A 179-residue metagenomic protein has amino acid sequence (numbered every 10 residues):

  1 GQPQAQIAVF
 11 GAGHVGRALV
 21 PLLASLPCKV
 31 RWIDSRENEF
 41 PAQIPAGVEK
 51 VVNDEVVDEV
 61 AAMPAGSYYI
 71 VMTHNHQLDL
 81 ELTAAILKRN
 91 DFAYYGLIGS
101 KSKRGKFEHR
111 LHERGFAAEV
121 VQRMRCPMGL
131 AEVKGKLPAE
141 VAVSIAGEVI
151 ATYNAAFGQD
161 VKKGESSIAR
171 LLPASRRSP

Functional and structural regions predicted by a protein language model:
G1-A65, M72, L78-L82, P179: Hydrophobic, well-ordered beta-alpha structural blocks that scaffold small-molecule cofactor pockets
L22-C28, A85-R89, L111-R114: Short, solvent-exposed amphipathic alpha-helical segments in soluble enzyme and RNA/protein-processing domains
P27, G47-V48, D91-F92, V120-V121: A generic structural signal for alpha->beta connector loops
V30, Y69, Y95, V121-M124: Hydrophobic/aromatic residues located in beta-strands of well-ordered beta-sheets within soluble catalytic
A65-G66, F92: Local beta-strand N-terminus motif with an aromatic residue
V71-H74, A85-R110: ADP-ribose/adenylate-binding Rossmann-like module
I98-P179: Adenosine-phosphate binding glycine-rich loop
